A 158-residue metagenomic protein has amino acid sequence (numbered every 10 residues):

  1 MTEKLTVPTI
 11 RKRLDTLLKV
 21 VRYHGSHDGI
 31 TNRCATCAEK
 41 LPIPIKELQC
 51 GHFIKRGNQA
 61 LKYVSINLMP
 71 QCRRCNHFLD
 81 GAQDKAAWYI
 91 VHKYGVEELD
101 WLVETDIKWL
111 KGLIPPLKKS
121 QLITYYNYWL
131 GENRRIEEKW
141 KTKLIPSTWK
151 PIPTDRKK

Functional and structural regions predicted by a protein language model:
M1-L17, K143-K158: Arg/Lys-rich, low-complexity, intrinsically disordered N-terminal tails that contact nucleic acids
L14-Q49, C72: Short cysteine-rich loop/turn motifs with clustered Cys
N32, N58-F78: Short beta-strand-alpha-helix junction that forms the catalytic/metal-binding core of metal-dependent nuclease domains
L41-I43, H77-D80: Short functional micro-motifs and their immediate structural scaffolds
Q49-R56: Histidine-centered catalytic micro-motifs
A86-A87: Basic nucleic-acid-binding interfaces
L102-K158: Short flanking/linker segments adjacent to small metal-binding domains or redox-active Cys/His motifs
